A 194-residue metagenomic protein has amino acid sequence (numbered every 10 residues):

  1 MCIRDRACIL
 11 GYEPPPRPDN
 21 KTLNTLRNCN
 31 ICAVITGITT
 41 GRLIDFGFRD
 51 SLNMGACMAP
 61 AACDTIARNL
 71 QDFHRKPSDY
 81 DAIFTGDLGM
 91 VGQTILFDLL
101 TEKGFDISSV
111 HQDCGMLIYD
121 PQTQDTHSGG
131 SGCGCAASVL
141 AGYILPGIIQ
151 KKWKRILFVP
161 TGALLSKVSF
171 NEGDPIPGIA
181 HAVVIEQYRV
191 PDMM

Functional and structural regions predicted by a protein language model:
R4-A67, D72-R75, S108-M116, D125 (+2 more regions): Condensing-enzyme catalytic core mediating Claisen C-C bond formation in acyl metabolism
M58, H74-P77, A82-T94: A structural signal for small-residue-enriched, beta-sheet-centric alpha/beta enzyme cores and oligomeric scaffold folds
Q71, A137-Q150: A short, acidic, amphipathic alpha-helical segment used as a generic capping/interface helix at domain edges
L88-K103, V168-P175: Short glycine/threonine-rich loop-to-helix capping motif typified by GTGT followed within a few residues by an Asp-Pro
F97-T101, M116, P121: Polyampholytic, low-complexity intrinsically disordered segments
P121-G134: Cysteine-centered functional microenvironments
Y143-L145, K151-V159, L164-V168: Hydrophobic alpha/beta core scaffold segments
